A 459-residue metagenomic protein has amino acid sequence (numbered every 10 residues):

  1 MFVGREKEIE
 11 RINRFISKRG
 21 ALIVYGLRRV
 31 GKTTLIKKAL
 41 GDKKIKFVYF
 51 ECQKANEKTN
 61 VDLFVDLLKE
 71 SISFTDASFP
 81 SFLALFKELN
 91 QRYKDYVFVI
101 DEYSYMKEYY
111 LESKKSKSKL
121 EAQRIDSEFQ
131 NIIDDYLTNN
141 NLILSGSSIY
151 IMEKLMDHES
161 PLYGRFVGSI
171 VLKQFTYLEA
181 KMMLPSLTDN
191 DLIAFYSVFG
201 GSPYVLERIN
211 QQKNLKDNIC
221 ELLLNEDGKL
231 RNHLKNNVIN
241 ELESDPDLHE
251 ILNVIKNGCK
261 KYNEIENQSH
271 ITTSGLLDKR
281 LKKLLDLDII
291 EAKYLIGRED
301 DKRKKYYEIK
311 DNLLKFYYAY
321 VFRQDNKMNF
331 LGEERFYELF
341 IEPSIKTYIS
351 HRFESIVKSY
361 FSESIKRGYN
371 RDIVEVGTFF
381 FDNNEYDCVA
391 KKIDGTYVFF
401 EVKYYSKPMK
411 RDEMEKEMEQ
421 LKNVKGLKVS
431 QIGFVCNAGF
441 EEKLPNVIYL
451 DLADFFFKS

Functional and structural regions predicted by a protein language model:
M1-E334: Phosphate-binding site recognition
K305-S459: A cross-kingdom feature that marks ATP-driven nucleic-acid transaction machinery
